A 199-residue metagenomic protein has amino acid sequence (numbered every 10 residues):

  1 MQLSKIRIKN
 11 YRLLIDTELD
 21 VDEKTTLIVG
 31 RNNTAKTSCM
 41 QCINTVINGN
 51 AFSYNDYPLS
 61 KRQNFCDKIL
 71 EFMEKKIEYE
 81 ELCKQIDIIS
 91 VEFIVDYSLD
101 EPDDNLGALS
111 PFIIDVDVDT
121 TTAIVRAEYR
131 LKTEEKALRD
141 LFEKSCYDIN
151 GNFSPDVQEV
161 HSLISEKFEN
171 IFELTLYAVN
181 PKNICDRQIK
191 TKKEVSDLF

Functional and structural regions predicted by a protein language model:
M1-N48, Y57-K68: Pre-Walker A-like glycine/lysine-rich segment at the N-terminus of P-loop NTPase domains
S53-N55: Conserved phosphoryl-transfer catalytic core
S60-I88, E92-I94, S98-F199: Glycine-rich phosphate-binding loops of NTPases
